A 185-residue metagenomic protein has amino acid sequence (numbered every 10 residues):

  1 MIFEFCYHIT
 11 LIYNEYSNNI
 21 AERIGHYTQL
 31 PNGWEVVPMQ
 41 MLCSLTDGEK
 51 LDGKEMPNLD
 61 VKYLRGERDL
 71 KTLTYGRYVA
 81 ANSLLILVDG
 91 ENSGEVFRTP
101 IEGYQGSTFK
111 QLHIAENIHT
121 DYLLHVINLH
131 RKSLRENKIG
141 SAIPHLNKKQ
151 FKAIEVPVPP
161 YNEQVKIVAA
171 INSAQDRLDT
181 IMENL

Functional and structural regions predicted by a protein language model:
M1-F5, I9-K50, E55-L64, A153-L185: Non-catalytic DNA-recognition/assembly elements of restriction-modification systems
E15-N18, T99, A142-L146: Short helix-capping and inter-helix turn/linker motifs at the boundaries of alpha-helical repeat units
L30, T72-L73, G140: Short, solvent-exposed loop/turn positions at domain surfaces that link secondary-structure elements or cap domain
R65-E67, Y75-N128: A short beta-sheet element
G103-K110, G140-N162: A short glycine-rich beta-alpha junction/loop motif
L123, R131, Q164-I167: Interdomain signal-transducing alpha-helices
I127-R135, Q175: Short amphipathic alpha-helical signal-transduction/dimerization elements
